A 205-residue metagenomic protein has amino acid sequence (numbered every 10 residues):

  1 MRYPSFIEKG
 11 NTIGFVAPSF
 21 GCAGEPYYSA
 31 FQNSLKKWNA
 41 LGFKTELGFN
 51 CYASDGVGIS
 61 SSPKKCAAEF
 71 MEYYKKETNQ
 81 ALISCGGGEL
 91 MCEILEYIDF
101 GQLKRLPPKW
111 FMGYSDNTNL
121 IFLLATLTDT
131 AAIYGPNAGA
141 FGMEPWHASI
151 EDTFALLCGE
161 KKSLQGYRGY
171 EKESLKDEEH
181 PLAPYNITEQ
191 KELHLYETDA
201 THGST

Functional and structural regions predicted by a protein language model:
M1-T78: ATP/NTP phosphate-donor binding region
F20-A23, G86-M91, S115-N119: Gly/Ser/Thr-rich loops at beta-strand to alpha-helix junctions that form or flank small-molecule/cofactor-binding
E25, M91-I94, I121-L123, E144: Short glycine-/acidic-enriched loop or helix-start segments at secondary-structure transitions that form or flank
S62-M71, N117, A125-I133, N137-A140 (+1 more regions): Cofactor- and metal-binding active-site motifs of prokaryotic enzymes that mediate redox/radical or nucleophilic
Y74-I98: Long, hydrophobic/aromatic-enriched structural stretches that serve as scaffold segments
I98-L123, A131-G139: Short, acidic/small-residue loops that bind anionic groups at enzyme active sites
A131-T205: Conserved anion/nucleotide-ligand pocket segment
